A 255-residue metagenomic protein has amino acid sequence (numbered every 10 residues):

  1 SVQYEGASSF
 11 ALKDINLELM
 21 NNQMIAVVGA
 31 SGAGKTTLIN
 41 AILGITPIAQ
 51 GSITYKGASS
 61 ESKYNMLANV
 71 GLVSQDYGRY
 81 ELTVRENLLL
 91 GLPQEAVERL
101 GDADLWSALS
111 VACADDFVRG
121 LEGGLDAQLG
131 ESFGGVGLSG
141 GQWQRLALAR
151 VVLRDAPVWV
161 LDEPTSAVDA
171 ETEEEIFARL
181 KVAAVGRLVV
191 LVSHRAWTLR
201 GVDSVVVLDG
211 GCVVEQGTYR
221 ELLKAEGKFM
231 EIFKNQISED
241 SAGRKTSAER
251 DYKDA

Functional and structural regions predicted by a protein language model:
F10-M20, G51, L125: Conserved beta-strand
V28-A30: The feature captures the beta-strand-to-loop junction immediately N-terminal to the Walker
L43: Helix-to-loop junction immediately C-terminal to a conserved catalytic motif
T54-K56, R85-S132, F177-A178, G186: ABC ATPase nucleotide-binding domain helical subdomain, centered on the C-loop/LSGGQ "ABC signature"
Y80, L105, D115-L146, V168 (+1 more regions): ABC-fold ATPase nucleotide-binding domain signature/coupling loops
G124, A178, G186, R195 (+1 more regions): C-terminal portion of ABC ATPase nucleotide-binding domains
L153-P157, G186: A short, proline-enriched helix->beta-strand linker immediately N-terminal to the Walker B motif in ABC-type P-loop
W159-E163: Catalytic Walker B motif of ABC-type/P-loop ATPase nucleotide-binding domains
